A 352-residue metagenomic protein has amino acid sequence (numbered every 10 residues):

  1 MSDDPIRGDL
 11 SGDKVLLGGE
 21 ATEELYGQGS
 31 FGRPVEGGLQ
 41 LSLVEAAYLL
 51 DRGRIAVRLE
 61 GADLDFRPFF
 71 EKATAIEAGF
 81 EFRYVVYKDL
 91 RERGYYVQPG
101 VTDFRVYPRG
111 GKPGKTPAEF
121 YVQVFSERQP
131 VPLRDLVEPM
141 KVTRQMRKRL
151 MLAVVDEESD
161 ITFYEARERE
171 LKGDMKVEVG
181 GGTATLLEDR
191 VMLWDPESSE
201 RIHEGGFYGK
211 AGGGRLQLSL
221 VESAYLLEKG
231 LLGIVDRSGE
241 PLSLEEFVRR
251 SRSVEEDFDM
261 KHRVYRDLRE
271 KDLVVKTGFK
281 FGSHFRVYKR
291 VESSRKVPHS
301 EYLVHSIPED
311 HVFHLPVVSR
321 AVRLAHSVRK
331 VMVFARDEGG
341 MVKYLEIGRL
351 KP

Functional and structural regions predicted by a protein language model:
M1-Y265, V274-K276, V291-P352: Conserved phosphate-interacting/catalytic interface
V287-Y288: Extended, basic/helix-rich recognition subdomains
